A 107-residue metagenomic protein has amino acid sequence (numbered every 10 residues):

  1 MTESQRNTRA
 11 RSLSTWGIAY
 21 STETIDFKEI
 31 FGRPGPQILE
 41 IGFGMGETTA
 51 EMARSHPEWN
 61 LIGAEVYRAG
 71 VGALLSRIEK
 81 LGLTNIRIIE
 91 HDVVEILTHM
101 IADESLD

Functional and structural regions predicted by a protein language model:
M1-L39, E47-R54: S-adenosyl-L-methionine
P36-T98: SAM cofactor-binding core of SAM-dependent methyltransferases, primarily the Rossmann-like beta-alpha-beta module
T98-D107: A short acidic, Gly/Pro-enriched loop at the edge of an enzyme's catalytic core that lines a small-molecule cofactor
